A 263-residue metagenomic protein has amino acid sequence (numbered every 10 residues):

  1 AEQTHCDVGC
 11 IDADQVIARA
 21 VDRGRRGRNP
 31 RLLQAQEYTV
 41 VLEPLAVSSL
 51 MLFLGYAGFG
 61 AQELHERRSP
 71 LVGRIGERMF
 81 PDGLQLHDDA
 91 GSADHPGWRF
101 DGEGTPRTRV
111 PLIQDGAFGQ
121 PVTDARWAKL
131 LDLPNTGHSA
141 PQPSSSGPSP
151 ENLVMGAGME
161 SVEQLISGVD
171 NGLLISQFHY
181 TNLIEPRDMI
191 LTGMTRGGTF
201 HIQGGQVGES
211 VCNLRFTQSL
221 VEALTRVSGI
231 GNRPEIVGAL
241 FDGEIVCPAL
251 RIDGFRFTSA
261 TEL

Functional and structural regions predicted by a protein language model:
A1-L263: N-terminal small-residue-enriched
